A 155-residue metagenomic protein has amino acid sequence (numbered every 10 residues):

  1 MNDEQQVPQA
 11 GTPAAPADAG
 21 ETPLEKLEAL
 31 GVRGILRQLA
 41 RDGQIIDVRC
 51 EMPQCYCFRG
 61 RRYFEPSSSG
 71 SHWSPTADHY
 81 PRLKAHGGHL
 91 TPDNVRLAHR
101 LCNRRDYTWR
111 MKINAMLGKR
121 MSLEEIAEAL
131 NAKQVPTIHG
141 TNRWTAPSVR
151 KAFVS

Functional and structural regions predicted by a protein language model:
N2-E4: N-terminal leader and targeting sequences that precede the mature domain
Q6-F64, H86-H89, W109-I113: Short, charged surface segments at domain edges that flank catalytic/cofactor-binding sites
V7, A15, W109-S155: Conserved catalytic breakage-reunion loop centered on the nucleophilic residue
E28-V32, W73, T141-S148: Short, conserved alpha-helical segments within structured domains
C55, R100, R104, N131 (+1 more regions): Residue-level detection of the helix-turn-helix DNA-binding "recognition helix"
Y56-L97: Histidine-centered nuclease catalytic patch
G60, V95-M111: Short Cys/His-centered divalent metal-binding micro-motifs
Y80, A98, S148, A152: Residues in the recognition helix of alpha-helical DNA-binding motifs
